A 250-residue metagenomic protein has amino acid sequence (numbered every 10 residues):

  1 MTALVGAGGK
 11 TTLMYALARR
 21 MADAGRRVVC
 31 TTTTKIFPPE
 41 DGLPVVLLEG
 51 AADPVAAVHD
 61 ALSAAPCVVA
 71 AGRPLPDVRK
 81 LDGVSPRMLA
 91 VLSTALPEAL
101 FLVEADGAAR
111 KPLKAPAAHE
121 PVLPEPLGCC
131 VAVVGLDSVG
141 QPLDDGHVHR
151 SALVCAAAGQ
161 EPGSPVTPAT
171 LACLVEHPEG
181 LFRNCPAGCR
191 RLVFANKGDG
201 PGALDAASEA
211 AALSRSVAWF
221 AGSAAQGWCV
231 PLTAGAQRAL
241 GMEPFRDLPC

Functional and structural regions predicted by a protein language model:
M1-L17: N-terminal glycine-/serine-/threonine-rich phosphate-binding loop
L4, T12, I36, V84-R87 (+1 more regions): Feature captures the catalytic cores and cofactor-binding loops of soluble hydro-lyases/lyases that act on carboxylate
L4, V28-T32, A70-R73, F101-A105 (+3 more regions): General beta-strand structural signal in soluble alpha/beta enzymes
A7-G8, T33-I36, D106-G107, G135 (+2 more regions): Short, ordered loop/turn segments at secondary-structure junctions
T11, A18-R73: N-terminal phosphate/diphosphate-binding loop that engages ATP/GTP or pyrophosphate donors across diverse enzyme folds
T32-T33, V217-C229: A generic structural motif
V55-L62, L240-L248: Short amphipathic alpha-helix with an adjacent loop that forms part of the alpha/beta core around
R79-A95, L100, D106-A218, P231-G235 (+1 more regions): Conserved catalytic-core segment of NTP-binding enzymes
